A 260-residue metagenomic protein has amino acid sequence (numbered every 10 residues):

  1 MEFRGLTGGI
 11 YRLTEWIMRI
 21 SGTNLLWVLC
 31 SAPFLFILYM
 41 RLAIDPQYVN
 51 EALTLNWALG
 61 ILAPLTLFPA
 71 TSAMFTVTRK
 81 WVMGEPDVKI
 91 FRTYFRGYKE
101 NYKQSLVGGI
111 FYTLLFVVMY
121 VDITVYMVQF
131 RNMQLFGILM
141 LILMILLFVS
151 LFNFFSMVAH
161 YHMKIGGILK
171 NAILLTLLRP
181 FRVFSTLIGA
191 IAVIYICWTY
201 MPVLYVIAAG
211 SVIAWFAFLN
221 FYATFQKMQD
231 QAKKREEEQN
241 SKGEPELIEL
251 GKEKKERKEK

Functional and structural regions predicted by a protein language model:
M1-Y120, Y126, S150-F152, M157-G167 (+3 more regions): Helix-coil boundary and N-terminal low-complexity module in membrane systems
F130-M140, L169: Non-cytosolic membrane-interface motifs at loop->transmembrane helix junctions
L141-S150: Generic alpha-helical transmembrane segments
